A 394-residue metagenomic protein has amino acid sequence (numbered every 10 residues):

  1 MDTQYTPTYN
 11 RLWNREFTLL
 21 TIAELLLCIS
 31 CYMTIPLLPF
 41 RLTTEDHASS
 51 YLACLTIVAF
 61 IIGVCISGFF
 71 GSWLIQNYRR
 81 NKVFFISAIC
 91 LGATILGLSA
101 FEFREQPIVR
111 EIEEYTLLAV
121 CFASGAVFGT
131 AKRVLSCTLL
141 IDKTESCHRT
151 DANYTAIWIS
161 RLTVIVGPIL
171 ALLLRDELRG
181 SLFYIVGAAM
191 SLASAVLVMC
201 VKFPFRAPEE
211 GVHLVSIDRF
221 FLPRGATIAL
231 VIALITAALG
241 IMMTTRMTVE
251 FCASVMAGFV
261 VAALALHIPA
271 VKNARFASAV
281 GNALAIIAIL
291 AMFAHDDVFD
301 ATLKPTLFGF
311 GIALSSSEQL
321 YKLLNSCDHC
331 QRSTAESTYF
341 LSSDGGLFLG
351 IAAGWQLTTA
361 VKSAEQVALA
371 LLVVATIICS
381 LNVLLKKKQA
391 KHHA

Functional and structural regions predicted by a protein language model:
Y5-I61, R224-S254: Helix-loop boundary and gating motifs at the non-cytosolic
L25, V109-A131, D300-S315: Hydrophobic core of transmembrane alpha-helices in multi-pass small-molecule transporters, especially MFS/SLC-type
I89-R110, A283-D296: C-terminal ends and interior cores of transmembrane alpha-helices in multi-pass membrane transporters/permeases
V120-I159: Cytoplasmic helix-loop-helix junction between adjacent transmembrane helices in 12-TM secondary transporters
H148-A171, F340-I351: Glycine-rich segments within core transmembrane alpha-helices of 12-TM secondary carriers
L182-C200, E365-K386: Symmetry-related core transmembrane helices of the 12-TM Major Facilitator Superfamily/SLC fold
R275-Q319: C-terminal transmembrane helical hairpin of 12-TM major facilitator-type secondary transporters
C327-K362: A late C-terminal transmembrane helix in Major Facilitator Superfamily
